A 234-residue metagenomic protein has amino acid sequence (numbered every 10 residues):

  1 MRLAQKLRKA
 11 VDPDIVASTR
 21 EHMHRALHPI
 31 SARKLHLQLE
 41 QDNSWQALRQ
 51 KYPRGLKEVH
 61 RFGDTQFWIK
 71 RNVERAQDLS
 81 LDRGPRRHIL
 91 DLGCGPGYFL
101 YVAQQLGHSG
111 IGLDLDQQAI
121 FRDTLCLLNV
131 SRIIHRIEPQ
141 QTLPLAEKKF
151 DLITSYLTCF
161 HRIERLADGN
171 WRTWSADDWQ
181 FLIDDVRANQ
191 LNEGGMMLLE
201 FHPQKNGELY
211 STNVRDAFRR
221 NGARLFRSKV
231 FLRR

Functional and structural regions predicted by a protein language model:
T65-R86: Conserved alpha-helix/loop element of class I SAM-dependent methyltransferases that forms part of the SAM/SAH-binding
R86-G95: Conserved class I S-adenosyl-L-methionine
P96-L106: Conserved SAM-binding loop of SAM-dependent methyltransferases across substrates and taxa, primarily the Class I
Q104-S131, I137-P139: Class I SAM-dependent methyltransferase SAM/SAH-binding core
L143-L152: A short acidic, Gly/Pro-enriched loop at the edge of an enzyme's catalytic core that lines a small-molecule cofactor
D151-A176: A short SAM/SAH-binding and catalytic strip from SAM-dependent methyltransferases
N170-E193: A short glycine-rich, Lys/Arg-flanked "PGG" loop and its adjoining helix->strand segment in the class I
E193-F201: Conserved beta-strand signature within the Rossmann-like core of class I S-adenosyl-L-methionine
